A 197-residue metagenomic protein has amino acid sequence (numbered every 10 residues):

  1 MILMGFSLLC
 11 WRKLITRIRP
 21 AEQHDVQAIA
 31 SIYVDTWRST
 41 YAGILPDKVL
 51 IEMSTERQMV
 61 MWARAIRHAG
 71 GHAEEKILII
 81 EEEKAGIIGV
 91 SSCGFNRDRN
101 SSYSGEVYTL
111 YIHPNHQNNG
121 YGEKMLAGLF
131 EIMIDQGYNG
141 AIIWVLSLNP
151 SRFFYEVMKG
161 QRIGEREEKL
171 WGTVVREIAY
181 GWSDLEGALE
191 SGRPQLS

Functional and structural regions predicted by a protein language model:
I2-Q27, E186-S197: Conserved N-terminal entry element of GNAT/NAT acetyltransferase domains
P20-H24, V34-I44, V49-N115, L126-G128 (+4 more regions): Acetyl-CoA-dependent GNAT
A28, E106, G140, P150: Amphipathic alpha-helical recognition patches that constitute DNA-binding helices
I29, Y33: Hydrophobic "lid"/C-terminal helical patch of Rossmann-like NAD(P)-dependent dehydrogenase/epimerase domains
V49, M53, E75, S102 (+4 more regions): Residues at secondary-structure transition points
N100, T109-A127, I134-Q136, L146-F153 (+1 more regions): Conserved glycine-rich acetyl-CoA-binding loop
I142-L146, E156, Q161-A179: Conserved catalytic-core motifs of GNAT/GCN5-like acyltransferases
